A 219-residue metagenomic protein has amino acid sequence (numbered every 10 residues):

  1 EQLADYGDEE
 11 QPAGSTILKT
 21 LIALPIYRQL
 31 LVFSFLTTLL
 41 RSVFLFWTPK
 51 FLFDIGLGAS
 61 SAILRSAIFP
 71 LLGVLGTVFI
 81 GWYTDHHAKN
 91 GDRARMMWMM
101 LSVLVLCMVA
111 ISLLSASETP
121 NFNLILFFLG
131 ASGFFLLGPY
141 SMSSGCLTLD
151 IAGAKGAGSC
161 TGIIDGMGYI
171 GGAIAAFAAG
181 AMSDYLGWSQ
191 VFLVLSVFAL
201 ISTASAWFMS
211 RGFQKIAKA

Functional and structural regions predicted by a protein language model:
E1-L30: Juxtamembrane intracellular "pre-TM" segments in multi-pass secondary transporters
L24-G81, Y140-G145, I174-A176: Extracytoplasmic gate region of multi-pass secondary transporters
T77-G91, S183-D184: Helix-to-loop junctions at the C-terminal end of transmembrane segments in multipass secondary transporters
H86-S102: Cytoplasmic membrane-interface "Motif A"-like loop-to-helix N-cap segments of 12-TM Major Facilitator Superfamily
S102-E118: C-terminal ends and interior cores of transmembrane alpha-helices in multi-pass membrane transporters/permeases
N121-M142, C146: Hydrophobic core of transmembrane alpha-helices in multi-pass small-molecule transporters, especially MFS/SLC-type
A154-Y185: A late C-terminal transmembrane helix in Major Facilitator Superfamily
G180-A199: A membrane-interface helix-boundary motif in multi-pass transporters
